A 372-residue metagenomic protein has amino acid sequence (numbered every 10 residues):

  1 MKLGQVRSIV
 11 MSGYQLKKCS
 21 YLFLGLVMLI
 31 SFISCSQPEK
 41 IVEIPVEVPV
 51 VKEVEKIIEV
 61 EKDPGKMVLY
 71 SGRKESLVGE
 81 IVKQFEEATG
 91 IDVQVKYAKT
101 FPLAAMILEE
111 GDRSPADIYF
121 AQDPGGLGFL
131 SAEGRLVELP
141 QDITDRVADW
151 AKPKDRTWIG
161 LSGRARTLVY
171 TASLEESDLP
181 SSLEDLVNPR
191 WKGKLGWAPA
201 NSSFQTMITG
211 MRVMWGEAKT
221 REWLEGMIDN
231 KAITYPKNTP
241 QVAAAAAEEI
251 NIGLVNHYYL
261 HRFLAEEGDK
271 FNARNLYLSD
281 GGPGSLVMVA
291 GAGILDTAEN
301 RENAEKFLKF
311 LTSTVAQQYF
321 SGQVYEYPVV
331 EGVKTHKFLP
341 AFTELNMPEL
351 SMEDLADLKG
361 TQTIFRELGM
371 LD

Functional and structural regions predicted by a protein language model:
S31-S34: C-terminal motif of bacterial Sec signal peptides marking the signal peptidase cleavage site
S36-P38: Bacterial signal peptide processing site
K52-F129: Early extracytoplasmic/lumenal segment of secretory-pathway proteins
S114-Y119, V137-L168, E184, K194-W197: A structural signal for short loop-to-beta-strand junctions that line the ligand-binding cleft of periplasmic/secreted
L130-E138, W150-R156, F263-L278: Ligand-binding "clamshell"
T167-L174, V287-N300, Y319: A bilobed periplasmic-binding-protein/Venus flytrap-type ligand-binding module shared by bacterial periplasmic
G193-P199, F310-K334: Periplasmic-binding protein-like
T206, V213-L278: Ligand-binding pocket segment of bilobal, Venus flytrap-like solute-binding proteins
